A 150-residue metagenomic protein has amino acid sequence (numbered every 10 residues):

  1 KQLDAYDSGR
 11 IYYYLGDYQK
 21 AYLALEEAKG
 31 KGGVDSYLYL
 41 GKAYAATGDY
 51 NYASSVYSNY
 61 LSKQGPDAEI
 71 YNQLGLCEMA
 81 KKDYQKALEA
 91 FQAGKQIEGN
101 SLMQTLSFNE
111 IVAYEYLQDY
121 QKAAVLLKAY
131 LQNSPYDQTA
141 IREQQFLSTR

Functional and structural regions predicted by a protein language model:
L3, D35, E69, L102-T105 (+1 more regions): Start-of-helix register in tetratricopeptide repeats
Y14-L15, A46-T47, A80, Y116 (+1 more regions): Register position in tetratricopeptide repeats
E27-A28, N59-Y60, A93-K95, A129-Y130: Canonical positions in the second alpha-helix
G30-G33, G65, G99-S101, P135: Short coil turns that delineate tetratricopeptide repeat
